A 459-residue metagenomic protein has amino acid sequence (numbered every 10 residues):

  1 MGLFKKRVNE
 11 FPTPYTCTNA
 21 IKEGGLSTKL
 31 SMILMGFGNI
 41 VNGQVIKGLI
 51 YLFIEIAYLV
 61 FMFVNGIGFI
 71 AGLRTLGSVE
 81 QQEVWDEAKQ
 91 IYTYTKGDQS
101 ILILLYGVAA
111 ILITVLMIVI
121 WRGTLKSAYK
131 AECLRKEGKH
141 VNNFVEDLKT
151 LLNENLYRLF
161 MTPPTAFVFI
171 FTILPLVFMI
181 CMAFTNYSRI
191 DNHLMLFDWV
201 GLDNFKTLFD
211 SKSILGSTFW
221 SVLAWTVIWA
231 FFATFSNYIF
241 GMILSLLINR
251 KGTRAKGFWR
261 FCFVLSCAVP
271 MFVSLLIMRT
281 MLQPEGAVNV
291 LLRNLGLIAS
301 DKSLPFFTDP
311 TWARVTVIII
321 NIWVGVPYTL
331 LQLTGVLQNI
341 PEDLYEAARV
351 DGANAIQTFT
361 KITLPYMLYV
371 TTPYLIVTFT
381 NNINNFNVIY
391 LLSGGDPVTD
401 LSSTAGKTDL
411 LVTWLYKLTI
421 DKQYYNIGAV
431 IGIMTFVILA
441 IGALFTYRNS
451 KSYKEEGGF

Functional and structural regions predicted by a protein language model:
M1-G2, D203: Short non-domain terminal segments
G2-C17, G25-S27, I33-V41, V45-G48 (+6 more regions): N-terminal signal-anchor/first transmembrane alpha helix
A20: Conserved cytochrome P450 catalytic core segment spanning the I/J/K helices
G43, N65-Q81, L112, V398: Transmembrane-helix bundle segments that line or gate the permeation/cavity pathway in multi-pass membrane proteins
Y51-I70, R74-G77, M367: Hydrophobic transmembrane alpha-helices
G66-L73, L125, L156-F459: A structural signal for multi-pass alpha-helical bundles of membrane permease subunits that mediate small-molecule
L73-T95: Perimembrane loop-to-helix junctions flanking transmembrane segments
